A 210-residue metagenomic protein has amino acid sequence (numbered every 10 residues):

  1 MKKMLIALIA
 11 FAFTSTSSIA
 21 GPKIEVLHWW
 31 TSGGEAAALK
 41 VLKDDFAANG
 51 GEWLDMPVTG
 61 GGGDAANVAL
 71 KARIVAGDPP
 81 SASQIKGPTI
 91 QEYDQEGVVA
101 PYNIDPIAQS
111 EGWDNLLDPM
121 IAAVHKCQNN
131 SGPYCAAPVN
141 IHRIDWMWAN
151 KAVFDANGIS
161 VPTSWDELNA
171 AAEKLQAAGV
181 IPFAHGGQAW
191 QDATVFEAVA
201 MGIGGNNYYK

Functional and structural regions predicted by a protein language model:
M4-T14: Sec-dependent N-terminal signal peptides
L5-I6, I19-V98, A108-N115, V161: Conserved N-terminal structural module of periplasmic/extracytoplasmic solute-binding proteins
I19-E25, A47-E52, N130-P133, D155 (+1 more regions): Immediate post-signal peptide segment of exported/extracytoplasmic ligand-binding proteins
P57-G62, K86, N140-I141, A184-A193: Short, solvent-exposed turn/loop segments enriched in Gly/Ser/Thr/Pro and often Arg
P88-I144, N169, V195-E197: Hinge/lid segment of periplasmic solute-binding proteins
D145-A149: Short glycine- and hydrophobic/aromatic-rich loop-to-beta-strand nucleating segment in the catalytic cores
D155-V161, G187-K210: Extracytoplasmic/periplasmic substrate-binding proteins
P162-K174: Short, well-ordered surface patches within globular domains
